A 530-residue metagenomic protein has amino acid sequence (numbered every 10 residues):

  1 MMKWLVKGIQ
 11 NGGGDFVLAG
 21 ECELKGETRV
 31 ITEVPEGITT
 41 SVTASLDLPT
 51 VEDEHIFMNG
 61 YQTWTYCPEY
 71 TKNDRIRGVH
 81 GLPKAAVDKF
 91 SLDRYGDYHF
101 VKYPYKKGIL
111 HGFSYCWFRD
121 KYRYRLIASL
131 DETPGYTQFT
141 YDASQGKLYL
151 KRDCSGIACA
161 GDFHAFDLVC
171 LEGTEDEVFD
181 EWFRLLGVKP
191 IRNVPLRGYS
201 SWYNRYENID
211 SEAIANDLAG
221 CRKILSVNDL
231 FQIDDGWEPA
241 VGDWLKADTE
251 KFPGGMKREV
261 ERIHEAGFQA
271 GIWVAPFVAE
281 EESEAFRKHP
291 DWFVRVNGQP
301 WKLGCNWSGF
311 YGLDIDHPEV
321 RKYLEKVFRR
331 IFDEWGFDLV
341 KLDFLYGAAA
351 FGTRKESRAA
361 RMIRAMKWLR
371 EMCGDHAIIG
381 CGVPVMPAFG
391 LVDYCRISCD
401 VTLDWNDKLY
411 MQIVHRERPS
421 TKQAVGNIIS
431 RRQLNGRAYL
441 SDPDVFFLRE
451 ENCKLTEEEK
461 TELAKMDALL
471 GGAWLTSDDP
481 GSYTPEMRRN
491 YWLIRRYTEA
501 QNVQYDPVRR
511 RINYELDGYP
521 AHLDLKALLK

Functional and structural regions predicted by a protein language model:
M1-D229: Carbohydrate-recognition beta-sandwich/jelly-roll modules in extracellular/periplasmic carbohydrate-active proteins
E33, V42-L46, D235, I272-P276 (+2 more regions): Glycine-rich, histidine-containing beta strand-loop boundary motifs that form or position
P195-Y199, Y203-R329, E334-G352: Aromatic-lined carbohydrate-binding/catalytic grooves of carbohydrate-active enzymes
S201-Y203, Q232, F268-E281, M362-R396 (+1 more regions): Aromatic-lined carbohydrate-recognition surfaces of secreted/lumenal glycan-active proteins
R205-I209, E238-G242, V278-E282, G347-F351 (+6 more regions): Flexible loop/turn segments at secondary-structure boundaries
E212-N216, K251-R258, E319, Y323-K326 (+7 more regions): Generic recognition of stable, solvent-exposed alpha-helical segments in well-folded globular domains
I214, G220-L225, E259-A270, K367 (+4 more regions): Carbohydrate-binding surfaces of carbohydrate-active enzymes
F286-K322, R370-S482: Glycan-recognition surfaces
